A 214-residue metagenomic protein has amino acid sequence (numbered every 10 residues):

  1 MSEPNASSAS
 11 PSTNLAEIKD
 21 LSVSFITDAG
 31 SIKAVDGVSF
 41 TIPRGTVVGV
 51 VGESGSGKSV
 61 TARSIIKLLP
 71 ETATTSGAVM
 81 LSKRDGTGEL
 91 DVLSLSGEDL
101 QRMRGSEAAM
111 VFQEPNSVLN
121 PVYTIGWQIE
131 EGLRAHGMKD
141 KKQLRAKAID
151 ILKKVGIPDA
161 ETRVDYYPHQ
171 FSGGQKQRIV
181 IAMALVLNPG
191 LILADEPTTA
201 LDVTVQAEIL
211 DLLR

Functional and structural regions predicted by a protein language model:
V51-G52: The feature captures the beta-strand-to-loop junction immediately N-terminal to the Walker
M80-R102: ABC ATPase NBD Q-loop/coupling interface
I129, I181, I192, V205 (+1 more regions): Hydrophobic anchor residue at the start of the ABC signature
Q143-T162: Conserved ABC ATPase "signature" region
Y166-F171, Q175: Conserved ABC ATPase signature
V186-G190: A short, proline-enriched helix->beta-strand linker immediately N-terminal to the Walker B motif in ABC-type P-loop
